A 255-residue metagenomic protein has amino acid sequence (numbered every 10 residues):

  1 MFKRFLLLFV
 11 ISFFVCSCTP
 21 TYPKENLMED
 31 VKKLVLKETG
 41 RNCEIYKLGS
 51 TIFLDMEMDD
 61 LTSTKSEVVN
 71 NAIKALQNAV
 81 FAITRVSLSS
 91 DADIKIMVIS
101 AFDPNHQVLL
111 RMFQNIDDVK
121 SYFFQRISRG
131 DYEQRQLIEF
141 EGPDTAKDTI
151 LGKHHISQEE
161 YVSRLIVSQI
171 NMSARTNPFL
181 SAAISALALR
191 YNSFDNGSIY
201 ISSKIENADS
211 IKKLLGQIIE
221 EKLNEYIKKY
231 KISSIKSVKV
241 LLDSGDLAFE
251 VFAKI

Functional and structural regions predicted by a protein language model:
M1-R4: Positively charged n-region of N-terminal signal peptides that target proteins for export
F14-S17: C-terminal motif of bacterial Sec signal peptides marking the signal peptidase cleavage site
T19-T21: Bacterial signal peptide processing site
N26-L48: Post-signal peptide N-terminal segment of mature Sec-exported envelope proteins
M28, K32, I73-T84, V167 (+2 more regions): Extracytoplasmic/secreted envelope proteins and their assembly/folding machinery, especially bacterial periplasmic
K37, L48-G49, F53-L61, L88-E220 (+1 more regions): Polar/charged, Gly/Pro-rich intrinsically disordered segments
S63-I73, L109-M112: Solvent-exposed, non-transmembrane alpha-helical starts
E67-V98: Mid-chain, structured segments of secreted extracytoplasmic proteins
